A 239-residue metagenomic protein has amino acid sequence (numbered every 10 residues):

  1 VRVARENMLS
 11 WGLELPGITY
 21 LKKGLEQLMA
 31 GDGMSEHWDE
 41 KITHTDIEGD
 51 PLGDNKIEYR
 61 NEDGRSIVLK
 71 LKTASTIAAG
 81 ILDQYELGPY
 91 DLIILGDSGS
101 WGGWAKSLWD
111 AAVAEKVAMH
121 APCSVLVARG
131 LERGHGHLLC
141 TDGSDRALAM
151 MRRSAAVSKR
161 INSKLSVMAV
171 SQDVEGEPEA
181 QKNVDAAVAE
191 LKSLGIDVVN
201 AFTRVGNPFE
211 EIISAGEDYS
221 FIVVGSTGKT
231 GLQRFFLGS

Functional and structural regions predicted by a protein language model:
V1, I18, K106-H120, A128-M168 (+1 more regions): Short acidic/Ser/Thr-enriched loop-to-helix initiation segments
V1-N55, S166-A189: Acidic, proline/glycine-rich short linear motifs
G33-E40, E58-L69, K192-N200: A short helix-to-beta-strand connector/capping loop
E40-N55, E62-G80, R204-F209: Charged docking surfaces used in two-component/phosphorelay signaling
I67-A79, L95-K116, V224-S239: Glycine-rich, Arg-bearing micro-motifs that act as flexible, cationic patches
L87, A118, G216-E217: A short, aliphatic-rich alpha-helical micro-motif
P89-D91, H135, S220: Conserved acidic residues
T203-S239: Protein-protein interaction modules outside structured cores
